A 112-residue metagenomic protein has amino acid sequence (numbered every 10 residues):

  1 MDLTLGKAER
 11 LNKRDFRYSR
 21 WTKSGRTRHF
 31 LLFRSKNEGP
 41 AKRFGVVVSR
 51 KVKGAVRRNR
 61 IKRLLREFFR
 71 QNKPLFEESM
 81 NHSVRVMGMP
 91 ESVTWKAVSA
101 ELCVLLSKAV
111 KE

Functional and structural regions predicted by a protein language model:
M1-E112: Positively charged, solvent-exposed patches that mediate nucleic-acid binding
